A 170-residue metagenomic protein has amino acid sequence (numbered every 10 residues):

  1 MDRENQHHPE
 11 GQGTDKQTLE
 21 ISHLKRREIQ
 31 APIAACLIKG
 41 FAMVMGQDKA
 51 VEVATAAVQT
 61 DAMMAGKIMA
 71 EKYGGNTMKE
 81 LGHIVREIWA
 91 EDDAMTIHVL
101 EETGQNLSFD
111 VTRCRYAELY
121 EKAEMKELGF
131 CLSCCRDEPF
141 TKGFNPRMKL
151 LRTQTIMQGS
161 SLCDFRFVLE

Functional and structural regions predicted by a protein language model:
M1-N106, R115-S133, R147-L162, L169-E170: N-terminal accessory segment detector
F109: A helicase ATPase "motif cassette" and its flanking acidic/Ser/Thr-rich regulatory loops
E138-P139: Ligand-binding pocket scaffold of soluble enzyme catalytic domains
F144: Surface-exposed, gly/pro-biased binding rims or lids
